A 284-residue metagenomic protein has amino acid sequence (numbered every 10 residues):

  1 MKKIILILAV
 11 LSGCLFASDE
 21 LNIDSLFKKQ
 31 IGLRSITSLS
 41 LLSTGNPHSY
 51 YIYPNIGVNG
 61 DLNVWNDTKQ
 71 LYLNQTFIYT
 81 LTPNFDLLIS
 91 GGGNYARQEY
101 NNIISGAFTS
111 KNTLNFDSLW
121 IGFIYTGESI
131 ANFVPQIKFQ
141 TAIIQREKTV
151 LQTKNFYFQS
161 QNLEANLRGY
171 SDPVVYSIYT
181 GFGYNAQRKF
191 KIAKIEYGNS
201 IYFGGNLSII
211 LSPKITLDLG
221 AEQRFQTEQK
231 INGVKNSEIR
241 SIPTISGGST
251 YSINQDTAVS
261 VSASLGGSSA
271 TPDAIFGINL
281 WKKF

Functional and structural regions predicted by a protein language model:
F16-Y51: Outer-membrane beta-barrel biogenesis signature
T37-S43, I89-G93, I137-I143, I178-Y184 (+4 more regions): Transmembrane beta-barrel strands of outer-membrane/channel proteins
L41-Y72, T109: Surface-exposed strand-loop-strand hairpins of Gram-negative outer-membrane beta-barrel proteins
H48-Y50, N55-G57, K194-F284: Outer membrane beta-barrel transmembrane domains
D67-L73, S110-I121, N155-L163, I195-I201 (+2 more regions): Residues that define the transmembrane beta-barrel architecture of outer-membrane proteins
Q75-Y79, I121-Y125, L163-G169, F182 (+3 more regions): Residues on the lipid-exposed face of transmembrane beta-strands in outer-membrane beta-barrel proteins
N84-I89, I130-P135, P173-I178, P213-L219 (+1 more regions): Repeated loop/turn-to-beta-strand initiation elements of outer-membrane beta-barrel proteins
G92-I192: Outer-membrane pore/translocation modules
